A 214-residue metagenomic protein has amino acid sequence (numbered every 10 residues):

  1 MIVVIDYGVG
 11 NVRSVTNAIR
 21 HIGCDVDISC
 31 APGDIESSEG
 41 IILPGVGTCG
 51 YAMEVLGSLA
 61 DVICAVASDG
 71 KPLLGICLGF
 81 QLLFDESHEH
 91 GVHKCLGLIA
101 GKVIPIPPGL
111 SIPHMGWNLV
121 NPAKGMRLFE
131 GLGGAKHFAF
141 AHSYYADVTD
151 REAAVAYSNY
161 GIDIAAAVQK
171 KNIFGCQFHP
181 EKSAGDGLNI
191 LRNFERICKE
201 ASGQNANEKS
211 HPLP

Functional and structural regions predicted by a protein language model:
I2-C24, E181-K182: N-terminal beta1-alpha1 ligand-phosphate binding loop
R20-D34: A short, well-structured beta->alpha microelement
S38: An anion/phosphate-binding loop that grips the pyrophosphate of nucleotide cofactors and donors
I42-P44: Structural motif
G47-W117: Cysteine-nucleophile active-site neighborhood
E86-I162: Pocket-forming structural segment of enzyme catalytic cores
I162-Q169: Short, surface-exposed beta-strand/loop micro-motifs that present aromatic residues
C176-P214: Acyltransferase
